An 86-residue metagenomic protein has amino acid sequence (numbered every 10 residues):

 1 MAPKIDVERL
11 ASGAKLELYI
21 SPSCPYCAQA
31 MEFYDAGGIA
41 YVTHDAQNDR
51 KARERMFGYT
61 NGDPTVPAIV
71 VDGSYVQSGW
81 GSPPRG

Functional and structural regions predicted by a protein language model:
A2-A40: Local sequence-structure signature of Cys/Sec-based thiol-disulfide redox active-site neighborhoods
S12, E54-F57: Short secondary-structure transition/capping segments
Y19, Q47, S74: Anionic group-transfer/hydrolysis microenvironments
P25, N48, V76: Glycine-/small-residue-rich active-site loops that bind phosphorylated ligands and cofactors
A28, K51, S78-G79: Residues that form or flank phosphate/diphosphate-binding pockets in enzymes that use nucleotide phosphates
I39-E54, D63: Thiol-based oxidoreductase modules, predominantly thioredoxin-like and allied folds used for disulfide exchange
T65, V71-G86: Non-catalytic, surface beta->alpha helical segment in thiol-disulfide oxidoreductase systems
